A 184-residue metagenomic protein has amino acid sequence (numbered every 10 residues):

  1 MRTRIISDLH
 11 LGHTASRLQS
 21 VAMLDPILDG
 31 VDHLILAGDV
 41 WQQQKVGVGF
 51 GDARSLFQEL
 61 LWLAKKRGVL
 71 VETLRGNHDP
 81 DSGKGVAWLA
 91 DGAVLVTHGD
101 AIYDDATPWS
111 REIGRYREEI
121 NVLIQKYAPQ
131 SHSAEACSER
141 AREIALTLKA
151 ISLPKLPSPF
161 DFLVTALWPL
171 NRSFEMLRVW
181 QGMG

Functional and structural regions predicted by a protein language model:
M1-G184: Extended recognition/assembly regions associated with phosphoester-bond processing machinery
